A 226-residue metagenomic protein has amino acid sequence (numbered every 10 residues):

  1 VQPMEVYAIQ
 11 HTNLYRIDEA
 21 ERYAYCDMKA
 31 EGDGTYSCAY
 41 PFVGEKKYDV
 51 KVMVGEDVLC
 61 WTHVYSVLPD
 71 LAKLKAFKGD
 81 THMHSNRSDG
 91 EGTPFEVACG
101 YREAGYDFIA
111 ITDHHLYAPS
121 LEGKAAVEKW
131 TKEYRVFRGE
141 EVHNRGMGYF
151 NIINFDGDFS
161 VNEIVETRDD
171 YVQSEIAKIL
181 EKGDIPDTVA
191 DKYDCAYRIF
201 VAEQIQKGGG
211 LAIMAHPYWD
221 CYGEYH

Functional and structural regions predicted by a protein language model:
V1-A72: Beta-strand-enriched, solvent-exposed domains that form extended recognition/catalytic surfaces
V1-Q2, E224-H226: Short, intrinsically disordered, charge-balanced linker/junction segments flanking boundaries in proteins
L71-Y225: A metal-dependent hydrolase metal-coordination microenvironment
